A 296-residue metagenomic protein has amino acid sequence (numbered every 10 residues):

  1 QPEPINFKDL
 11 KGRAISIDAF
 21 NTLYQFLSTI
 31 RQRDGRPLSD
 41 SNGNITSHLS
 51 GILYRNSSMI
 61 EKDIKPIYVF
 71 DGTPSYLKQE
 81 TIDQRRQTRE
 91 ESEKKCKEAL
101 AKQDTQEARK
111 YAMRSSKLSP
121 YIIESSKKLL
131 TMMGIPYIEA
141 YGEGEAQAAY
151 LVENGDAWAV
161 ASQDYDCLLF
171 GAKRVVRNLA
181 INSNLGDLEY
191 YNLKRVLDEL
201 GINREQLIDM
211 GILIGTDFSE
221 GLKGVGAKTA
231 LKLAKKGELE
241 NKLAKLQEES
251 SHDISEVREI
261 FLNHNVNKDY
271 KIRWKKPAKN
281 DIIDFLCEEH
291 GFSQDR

Functional and structural regions predicted by a protein language model:
Q1-I15, F26, L185-R296: Non-catalytic nucleic-acid-binding/docking modules located in mid-to-C-terminal regions of nucleic-acid enzymes
I5, D9-L151, K173: Noncatalytic, basic helical substrate-engagement surface that gates or grips nucleic-acid strands
T22-L23, L168, V175, A230: A generic structural signal for short hydrophobic patches within well-formed alpha-helices
S58, Y150-L151, C167, M210 (+1 more regions): Hydrophobic/aromatic ligand-binding patch that stacks against planar heteroaromatic rings of cofactors or nucleotides
T73-P74, E143-Q147, L168-F170, K228-T229 (+1 more regions): Short amphipathic alpha-helical segments embedded in low-complexity Lys/Glu-rich regions
K97-E98, K128, D156, K173-S183 (+1 more regions): Nucleic-acid-contacting surfaces of polymerase cores and analogous helical-repeat interfaces
A148-L179: Acidic, metal-binding active-site segment of PIN/NYN-like and related structure-specific nucleases
